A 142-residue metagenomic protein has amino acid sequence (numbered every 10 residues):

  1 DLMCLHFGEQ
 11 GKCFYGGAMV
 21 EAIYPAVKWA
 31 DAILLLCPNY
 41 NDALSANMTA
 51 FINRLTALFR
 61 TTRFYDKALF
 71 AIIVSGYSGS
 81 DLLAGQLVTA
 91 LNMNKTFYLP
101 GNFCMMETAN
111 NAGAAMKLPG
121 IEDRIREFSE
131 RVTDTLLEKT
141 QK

Functional and structural regions predicted by a protein language model:
D1, L5, Y24, T49 (+2 more regions): Generic detector of well-ordered alpha-helical segments enriched in charged/polar residues, highlighting helical
D1, V27, L34, I73-L82 (+2 more regions): Noncatalytic linker/hinge segments flanking ATPase motor cores
D1-E21: Cysteine-cluster motifs in flexible loop/terminal segments that predominantly coordinate metals
M3, M19, M48, M93 (+2 more regions): Detector for methionine-enriched segments
F7-E9, A46-M48, N53-R60, M116-R126: Short, structured secondary-structure boundary patches
E9-G11, F97-K142: Glycine-rich phosphate/pyrophosphate-binding loop and the adjoining helix
F14-K95: Helix-loop-strand module that forms the ligand-binding subsite of alpha/beta enzymes
